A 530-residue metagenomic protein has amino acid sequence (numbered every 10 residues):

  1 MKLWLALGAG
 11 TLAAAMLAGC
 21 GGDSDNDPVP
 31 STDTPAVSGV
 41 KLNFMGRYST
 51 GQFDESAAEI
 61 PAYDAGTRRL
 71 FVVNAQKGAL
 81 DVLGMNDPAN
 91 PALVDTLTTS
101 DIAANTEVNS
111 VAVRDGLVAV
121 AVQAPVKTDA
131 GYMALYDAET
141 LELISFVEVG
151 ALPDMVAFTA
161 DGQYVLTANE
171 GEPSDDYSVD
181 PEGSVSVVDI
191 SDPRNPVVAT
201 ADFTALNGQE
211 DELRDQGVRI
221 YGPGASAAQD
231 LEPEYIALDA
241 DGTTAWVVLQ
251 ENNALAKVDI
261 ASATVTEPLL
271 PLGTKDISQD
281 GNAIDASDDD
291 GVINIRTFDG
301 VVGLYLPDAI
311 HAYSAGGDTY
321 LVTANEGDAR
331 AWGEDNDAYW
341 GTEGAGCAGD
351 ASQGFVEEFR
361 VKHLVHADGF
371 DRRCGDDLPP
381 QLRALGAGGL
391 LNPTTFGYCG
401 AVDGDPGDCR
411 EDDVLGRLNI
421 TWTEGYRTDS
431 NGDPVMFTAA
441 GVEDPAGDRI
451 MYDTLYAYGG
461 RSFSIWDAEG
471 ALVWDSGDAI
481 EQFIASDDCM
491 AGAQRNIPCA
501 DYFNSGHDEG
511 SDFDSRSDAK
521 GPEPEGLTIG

Functional and structural regions predicted by a protein language model:
M1-G8: Bacterial N-terminal signal peptides that target proteins for export
T11: Regulatory input/activation interfaces that engage signals or partners
A15-G19: C-terminal motif of bacterial Sec signal peptides marking the signal peptidase cleavage site
C20-S24: Glycine-centered low-complexity coil/loop motifs and glycine-rich tracts, especially the flexible linkers
D25-G530: Beta-sheet-rich non-transmembrane sensory/scaffold domains
